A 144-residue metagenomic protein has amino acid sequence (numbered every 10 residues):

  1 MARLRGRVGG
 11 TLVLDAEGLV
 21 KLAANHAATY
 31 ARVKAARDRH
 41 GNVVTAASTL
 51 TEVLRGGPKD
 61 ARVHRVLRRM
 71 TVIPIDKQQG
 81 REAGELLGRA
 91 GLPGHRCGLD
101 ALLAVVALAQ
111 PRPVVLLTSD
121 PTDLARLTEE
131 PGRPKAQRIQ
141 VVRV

Functional and structural regions predicted by a protein language model:
M1-G9, Q110-V144: Acidic, PIN/NYN-like endoribonuclease modules and their adjacent C-terminal/linker elements
M1-T45, L54-R68: Short, well-structured N-terminal submotif of metal-dependent ribonuclease cores
L14, T45, P74, G98 (+1 more regions): Short beta-strand scaffold positions
G18-L19, T49, Q79, L102-L103 (+1 more regions): Alpha-helix capping/helix-boundary segments
N25-H26, G56, L86, L127-P131: Residue-level signal for well-ordered alpha-helical positions
V53, R96-V115: Acidic, metal-associated active-site segment
D60-H64, A90, R133-K135: Short, hinge-like loop/turn segments at secondary-structure boundaries
T71-L92: Acidic catalytic patch
